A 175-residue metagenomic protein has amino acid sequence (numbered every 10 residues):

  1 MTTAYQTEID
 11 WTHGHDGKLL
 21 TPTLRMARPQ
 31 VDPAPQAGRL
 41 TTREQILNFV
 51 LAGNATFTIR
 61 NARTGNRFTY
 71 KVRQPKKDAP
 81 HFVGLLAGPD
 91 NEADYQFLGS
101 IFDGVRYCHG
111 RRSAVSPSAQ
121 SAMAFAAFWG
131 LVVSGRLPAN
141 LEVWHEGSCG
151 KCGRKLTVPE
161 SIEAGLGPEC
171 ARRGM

Functional and structural regions predicted by a protein language model:
M1-A79: General detector of N-terminal leader/presequence modules that precede the first folded domain
T7-D10, D103, E160: Exposed boundary/loop context
H13-H15, H81, H109, H145: Histidine (H) residue identity feature
L19-L20, L24, L40, L47 (+8 more regions): Generic detector of leucine side chains in alpha-helical contexts
P22, P29, P33-P35, P80 (+4 more regions): Proline-rich intrinsically disordered, low-complexity coils
L47-A127: N-terminal accessory interaction module
A119-M175: Cys/His-clustered metal-coordination modules, chiefly Zn-binding fingers
